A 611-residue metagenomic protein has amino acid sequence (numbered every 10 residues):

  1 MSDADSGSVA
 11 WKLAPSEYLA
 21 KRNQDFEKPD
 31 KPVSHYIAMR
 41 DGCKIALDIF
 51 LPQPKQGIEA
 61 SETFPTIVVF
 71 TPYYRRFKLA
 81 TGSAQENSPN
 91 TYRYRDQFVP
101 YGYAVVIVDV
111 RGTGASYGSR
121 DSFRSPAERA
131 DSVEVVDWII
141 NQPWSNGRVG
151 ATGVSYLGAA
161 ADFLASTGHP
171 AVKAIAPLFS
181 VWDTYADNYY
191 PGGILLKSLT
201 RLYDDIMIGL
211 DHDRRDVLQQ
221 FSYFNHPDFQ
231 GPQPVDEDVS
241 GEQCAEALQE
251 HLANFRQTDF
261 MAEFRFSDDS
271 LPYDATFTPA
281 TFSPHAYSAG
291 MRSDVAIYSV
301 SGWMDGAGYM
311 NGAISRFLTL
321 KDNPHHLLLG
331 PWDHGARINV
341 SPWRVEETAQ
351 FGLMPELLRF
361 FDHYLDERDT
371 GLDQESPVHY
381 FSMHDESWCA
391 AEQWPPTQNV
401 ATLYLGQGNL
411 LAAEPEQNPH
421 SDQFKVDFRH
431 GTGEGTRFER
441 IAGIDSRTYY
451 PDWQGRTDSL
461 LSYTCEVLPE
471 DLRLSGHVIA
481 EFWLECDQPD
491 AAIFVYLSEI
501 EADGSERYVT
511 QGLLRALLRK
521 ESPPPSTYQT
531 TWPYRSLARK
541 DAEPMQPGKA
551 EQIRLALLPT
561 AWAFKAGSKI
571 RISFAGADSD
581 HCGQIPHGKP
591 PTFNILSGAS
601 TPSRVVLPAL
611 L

Functional and structural regions predicted by a protein language model:
S2-D5, S88-Y92, P100, S166-G168 (+1 more regions): Accessory cap/linker subdomain of secreted extracellular hydrolases
S2-S6, S222-E250, P342-L611: C-terminal, loop-rich substrate-recognition/catalytic regions characterized by aromatic stacking residues
P15-E62, T464-E470, W483: N-terminal cap/lid segment of alpha/beta-hydrolase-fold proteins
Q56-N141, I338-R344, P489, E501-A502 (+3 more regions): Cap/lid segment of the alpha/beta-hydrolase catalytic domain
P143-S155: Alpha/beta-hydrolase fold nucleophile elbow
G158-H169, F482: Short glycine-enriched nucleophile-adjacent loop and the immediately C-terminal alpha-helix near the catalytic center
S299-S301: Short beta-strand/loop motif that positions the catalytic acidic residue of the alpha/beta-hydrolase fold
G306-A313: Conserved alpha/beta-hydrolase "acid-adjacent" motif
